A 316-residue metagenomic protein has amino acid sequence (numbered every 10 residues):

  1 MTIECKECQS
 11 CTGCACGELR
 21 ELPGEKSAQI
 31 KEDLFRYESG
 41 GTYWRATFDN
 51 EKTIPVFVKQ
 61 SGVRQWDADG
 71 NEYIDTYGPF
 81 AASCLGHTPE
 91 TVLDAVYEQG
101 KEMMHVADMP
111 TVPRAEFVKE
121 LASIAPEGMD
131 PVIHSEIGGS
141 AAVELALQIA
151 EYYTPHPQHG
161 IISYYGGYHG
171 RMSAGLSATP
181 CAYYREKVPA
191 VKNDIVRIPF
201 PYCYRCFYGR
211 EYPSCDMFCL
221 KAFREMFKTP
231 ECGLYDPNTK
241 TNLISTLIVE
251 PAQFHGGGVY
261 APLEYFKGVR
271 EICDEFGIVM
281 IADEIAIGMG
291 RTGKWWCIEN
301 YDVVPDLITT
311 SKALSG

Functional and structural regions predicted by a protein language model:
I3-S61, C219: Active-site-adjacent loop/helix segments that line or gate small-molecule/cofactor pockets in enzymes
G17-R20, E72-H156, G170: Glycine-rich loop-to-alpha-helix module at the N-terminal edge of alpha/beta enzyme cores
I54-D75: Active-site and channel-lining beta-strand-loop segments that bind or position nucleotide-derived/phosphorylated
K119-T246: PLP-dependent aspartate aminotransferase-fold enzymes
P157, S173-A174, D302-G316: Active-site PLP attachment segment
F254-H255: Alpha-helical transmembrane segments of integral membrane proteins, especially multi-pass inner/plasma-membrane
V259-G293: Catalytic PLP-binding core of fold-type I/II PLP enzymes
